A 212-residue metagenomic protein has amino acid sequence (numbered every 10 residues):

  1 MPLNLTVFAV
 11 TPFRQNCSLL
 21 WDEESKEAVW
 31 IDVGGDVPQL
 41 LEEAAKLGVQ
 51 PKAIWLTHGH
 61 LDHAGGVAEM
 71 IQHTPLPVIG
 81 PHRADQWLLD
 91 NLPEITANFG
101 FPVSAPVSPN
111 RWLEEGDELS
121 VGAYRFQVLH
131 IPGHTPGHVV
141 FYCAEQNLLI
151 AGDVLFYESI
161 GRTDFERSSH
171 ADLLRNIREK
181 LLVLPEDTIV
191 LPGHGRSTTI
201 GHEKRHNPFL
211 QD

Functional and structural regions predicted by a protein language model:
P2-L47, V140-G152: Conserved beta-strand hairpin/beta-sheet module of binuclear metal-dependent hydrolase folds, prominently
T6, W55, I79, R111-L113 (+3 more regions): Hydrophobic/aromatic beta-strand patches that form the interior of the parallel beta-sheet core in alpha/beta enzyme
F8-V10, P102, S108-N110, H130-P132: Short Gly/Pro-enriched turn/cap motifs at secondary-structure boundaries
S18, R111, G116-D117, V139 (+1 more regions): Residue-level detector of beta-strand structural context in well-folded domains
L20, T57, I131: Conserved S/T- and glycine-rich ATP-binding loop of Class I adenylate-forming
K26, E94-I95, Y124-D212: Metallo-beta-lactamase
V29-I31, A53-W55, V128-H130: Short catalytic-loop micro-motif centered on adjacent basic/acidic residues
D36-S120, Y124, R205-F209: Active-site HxH/HxHxD metal-binding segment of metal-dependent hydrolases
